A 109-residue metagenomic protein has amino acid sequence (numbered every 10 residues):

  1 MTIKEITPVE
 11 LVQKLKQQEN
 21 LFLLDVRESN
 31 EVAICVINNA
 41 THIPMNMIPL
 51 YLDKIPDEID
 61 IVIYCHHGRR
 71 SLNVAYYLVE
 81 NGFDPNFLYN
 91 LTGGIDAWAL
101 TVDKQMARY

Functional and structural regions predicted by a protein language model:
M1-F22, S29-D60, R69-Y109: Rhodanese-like catalytic fold shared by cysteine-dependent sulfurtransferases and DSP/PTP-type phosphatases
Y64-C65: Short, surface-exposed ligand- or partner-binding patches at beta-edge/loop junctions that are enriched in aromatics
